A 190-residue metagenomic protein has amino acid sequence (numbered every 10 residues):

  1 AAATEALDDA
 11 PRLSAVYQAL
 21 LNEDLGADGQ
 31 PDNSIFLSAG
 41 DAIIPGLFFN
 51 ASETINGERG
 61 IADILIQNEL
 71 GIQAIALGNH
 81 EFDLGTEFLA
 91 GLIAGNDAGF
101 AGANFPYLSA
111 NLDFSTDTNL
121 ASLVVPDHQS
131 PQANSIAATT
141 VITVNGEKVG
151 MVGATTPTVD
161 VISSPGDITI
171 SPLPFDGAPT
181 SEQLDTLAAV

Functional and structural regions predicted by a protein language model:
A1-V190: Acidic, metal/ion-coordinating pockets
